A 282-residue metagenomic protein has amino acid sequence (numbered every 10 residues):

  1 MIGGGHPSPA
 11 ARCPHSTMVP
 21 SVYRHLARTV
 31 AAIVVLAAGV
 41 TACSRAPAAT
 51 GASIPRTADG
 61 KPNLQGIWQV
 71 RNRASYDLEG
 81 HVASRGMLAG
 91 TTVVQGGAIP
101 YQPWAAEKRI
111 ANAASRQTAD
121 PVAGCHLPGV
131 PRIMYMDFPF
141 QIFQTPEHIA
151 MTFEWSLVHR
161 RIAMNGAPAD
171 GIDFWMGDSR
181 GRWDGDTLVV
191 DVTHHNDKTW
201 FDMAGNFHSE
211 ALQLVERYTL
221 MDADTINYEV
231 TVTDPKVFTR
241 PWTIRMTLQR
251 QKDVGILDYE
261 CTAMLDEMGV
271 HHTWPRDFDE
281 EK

Functional and structural regions predicted by a protein language model:
I2-P7, R12, A42: Intrinsic, low-complexity polybasic segments
A10-I33: Bacterial N-terminal signal peptides that target proteins for export
V19, Y23, C43-K282: PEST-like low-complexity, intrinsically disordered acidic/proline/serine-rich tracts that flank trafficking/processing
V34-C43: Hydrophobic h-region of N-terminal signal peptides that target proteins for export in Gram-negative bacteria
